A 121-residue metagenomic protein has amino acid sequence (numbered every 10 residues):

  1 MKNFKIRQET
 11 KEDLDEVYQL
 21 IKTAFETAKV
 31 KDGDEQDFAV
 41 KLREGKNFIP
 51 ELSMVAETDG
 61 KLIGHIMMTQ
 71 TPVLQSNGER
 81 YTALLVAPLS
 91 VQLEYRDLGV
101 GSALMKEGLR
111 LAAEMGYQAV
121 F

Functional and structural regions predicted by a protein language model:
M1-E12: Conserved N-terminal entry element of GNAT/NAT acetyltransferase domains
L14, Y18-Q19, F25, K29-M67 (+1 more regions): Active-site rim helix/loop that mediates acceptor-substrate recognition in acyltransferases
V55, M67, L85, S90 (+1 more regions): Conserved beta-strand segments that form the floor/walls of ligand-binding pockets within enzyme and binding domains
P72-V86, R96: A conserved beta-turn-beta hairpin within the catalytic core of GNAT-like acetyltransferases that forms part
R80-T82, V100, Y117-Q118: Short coil/turn connectors at secondary-structure junctions
V86, V91, D97-R110: Conserved acetyl-CoA-binding loop-helix of GNAT-fold acetyltransferases
M105, R110-F121: Conserved GNAT acetyl-CoA-binding A-motif
